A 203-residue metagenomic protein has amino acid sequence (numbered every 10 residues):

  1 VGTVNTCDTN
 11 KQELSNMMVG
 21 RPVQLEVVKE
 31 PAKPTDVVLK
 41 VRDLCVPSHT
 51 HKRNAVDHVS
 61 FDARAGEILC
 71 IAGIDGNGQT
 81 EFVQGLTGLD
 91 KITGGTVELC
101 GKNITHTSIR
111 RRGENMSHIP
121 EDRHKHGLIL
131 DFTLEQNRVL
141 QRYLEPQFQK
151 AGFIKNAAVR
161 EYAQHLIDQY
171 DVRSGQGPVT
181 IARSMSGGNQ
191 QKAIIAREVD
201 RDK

Functional and structural regions predicted by a protein language model:
V1-K203: Glycine-rich phosphate-binding loops of nucleotide-dependent enzymes
